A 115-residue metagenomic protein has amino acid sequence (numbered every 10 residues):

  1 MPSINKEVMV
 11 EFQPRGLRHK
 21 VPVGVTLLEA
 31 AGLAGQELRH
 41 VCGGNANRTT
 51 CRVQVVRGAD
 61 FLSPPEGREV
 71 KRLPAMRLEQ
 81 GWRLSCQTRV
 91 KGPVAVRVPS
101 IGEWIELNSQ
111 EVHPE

Functional and structural regions predicted by a protein language model:
P2-L17: Eukaryote-biased recognition of intrinsically disordered, low-complexity regulatory segments
G16-V25: Short, contiguous acidic and Ser/Thr-rich linear segments
V25, V55, S100-G102: A short beta-strand motif that forms part of the nucleic acid-binding face of small beta-barrel RNA-binding folds
V25-L38: Short amphipathic, charge-patterned alpha-helical segments
E37-D60, A75-K91: Local cysteine-cluster metal-coordination motifs and their immediate loop/turn environment, predominantly Fe-S cluster
A59-R72: Short, charge-rich, low-complexity interaction segments located in flexible loops at or near secondary-structure
V70-E115: Fe-S ferredoxin-like electron-transfer domains and their immediately adjacent linker/connector regions across
